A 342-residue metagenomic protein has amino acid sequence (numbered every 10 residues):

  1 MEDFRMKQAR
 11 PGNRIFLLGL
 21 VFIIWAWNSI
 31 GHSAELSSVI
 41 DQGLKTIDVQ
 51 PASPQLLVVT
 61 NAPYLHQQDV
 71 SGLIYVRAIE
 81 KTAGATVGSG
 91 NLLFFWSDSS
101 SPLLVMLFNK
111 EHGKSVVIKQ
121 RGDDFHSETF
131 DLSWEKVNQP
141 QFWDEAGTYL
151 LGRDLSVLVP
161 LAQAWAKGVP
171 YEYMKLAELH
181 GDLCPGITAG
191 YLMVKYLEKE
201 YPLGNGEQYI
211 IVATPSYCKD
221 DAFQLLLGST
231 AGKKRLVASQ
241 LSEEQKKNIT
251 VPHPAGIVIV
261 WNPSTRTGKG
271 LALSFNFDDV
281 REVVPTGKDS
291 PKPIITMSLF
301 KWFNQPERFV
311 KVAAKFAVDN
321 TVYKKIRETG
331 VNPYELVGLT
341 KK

Functional and structural regions predicted by a protein language model:
M1-G12: N-terminal secretory signal peptides that target proteins for export/translocation
L18-A26: Bacterial N-terminal signal peptides
I30-L183, L192-K342: Non-transmembrane, aqueous-exposed alpha-helical and coiled segments at domain scale
